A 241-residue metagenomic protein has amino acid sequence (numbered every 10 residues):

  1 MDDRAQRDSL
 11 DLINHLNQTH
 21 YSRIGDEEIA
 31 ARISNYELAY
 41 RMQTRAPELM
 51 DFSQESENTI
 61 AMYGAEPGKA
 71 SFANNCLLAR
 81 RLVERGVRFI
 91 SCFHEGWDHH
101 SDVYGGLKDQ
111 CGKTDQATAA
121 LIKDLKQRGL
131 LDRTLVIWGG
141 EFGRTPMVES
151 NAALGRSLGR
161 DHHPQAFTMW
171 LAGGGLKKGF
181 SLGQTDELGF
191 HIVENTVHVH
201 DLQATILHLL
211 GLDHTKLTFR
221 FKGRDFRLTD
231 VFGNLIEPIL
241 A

Functional and structural regions predicted by a protein language model:
M1-A241: Ligand-binding pockets and gating/stacking loops
